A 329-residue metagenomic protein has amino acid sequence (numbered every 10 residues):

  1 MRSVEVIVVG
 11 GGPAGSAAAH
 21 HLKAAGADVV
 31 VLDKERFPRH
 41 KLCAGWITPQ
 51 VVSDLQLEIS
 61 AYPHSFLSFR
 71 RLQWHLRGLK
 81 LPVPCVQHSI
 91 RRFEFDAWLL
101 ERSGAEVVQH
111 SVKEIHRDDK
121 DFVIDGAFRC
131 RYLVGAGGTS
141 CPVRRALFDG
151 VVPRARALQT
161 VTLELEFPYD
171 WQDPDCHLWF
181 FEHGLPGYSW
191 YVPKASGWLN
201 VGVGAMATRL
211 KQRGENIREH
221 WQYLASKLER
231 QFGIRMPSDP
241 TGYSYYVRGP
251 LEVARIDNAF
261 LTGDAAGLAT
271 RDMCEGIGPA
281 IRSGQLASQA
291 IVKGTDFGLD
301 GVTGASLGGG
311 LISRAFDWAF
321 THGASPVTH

Functional and structural regions predicted by a protein language model:
M1-A14: Beta1/beta-strand and adjacent pyrophosphate-binding region of the FAD-binding site in flavoprotein oxidoreductases
I7, H20-L42: Glycine-rich FAD pyrophosphate-binding loop
A14, F37, S140: Conserved Rossmann-like nucleotide-cofactor binding loop
E35-E58: Conserved N-terminal glycine-rich FAD pyrophosphate-binding loop of Rossmann-like flavoproteins
S53-D54, A61-A146, R154-T160: Conserved N-terminal helical subregion
E114, L185, R209-A287: FAD/FMN-dependent oxidoreductases across multiple families
S140-I217: Conserved FAD-binding catalytic core of PHBH/FMO-like flavoproteins
Q289-H329: C-terminal helical "tail/cap" subdomain of flavin- and related membrane-associated enzymes
